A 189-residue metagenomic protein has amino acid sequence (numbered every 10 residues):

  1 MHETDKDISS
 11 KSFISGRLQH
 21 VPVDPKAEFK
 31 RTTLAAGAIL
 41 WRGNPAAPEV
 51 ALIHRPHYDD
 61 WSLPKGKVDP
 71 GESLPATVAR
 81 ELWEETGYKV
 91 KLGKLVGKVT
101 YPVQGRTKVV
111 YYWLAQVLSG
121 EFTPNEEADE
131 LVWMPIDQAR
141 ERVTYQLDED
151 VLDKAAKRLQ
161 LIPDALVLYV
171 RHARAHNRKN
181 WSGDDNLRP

Functional and structural regions predicted by a protein language model:
H2-G37, A156-K157: Acidic, metal-coordinating catalytic segment for phosphate/diphosphate chemistry, firing primarily on the Nudix
L34-A36, P48, K108-Y111, D129 (+1 more regions): Change "...and in nucleic-acid phosphodiester-cleaving endonucleases..." to "...and in nucleic-acid processing enzymes
L34-W41, P45, P56, D60-L63 (+2 more regions): N-terminal first-folded block
A35-L40, L52, A165-H172: Short, hydrophobic/glycine-enriched beta-strand segments
G43-E49, G105: Short, solvent-exposed loop/turn segments that connect beta-strands within catalytic domains and beta-strand-rich
G66-V151: Unchanged
D148-D164: Charged phosphate-binding loop/patch that engages nucleotide di/tri-phosphates or the phosphate backbone of nucleic
D164-P189: Active-site-proximal alpha-helix that buttresses catalytic centers in soluble enzyme cores
